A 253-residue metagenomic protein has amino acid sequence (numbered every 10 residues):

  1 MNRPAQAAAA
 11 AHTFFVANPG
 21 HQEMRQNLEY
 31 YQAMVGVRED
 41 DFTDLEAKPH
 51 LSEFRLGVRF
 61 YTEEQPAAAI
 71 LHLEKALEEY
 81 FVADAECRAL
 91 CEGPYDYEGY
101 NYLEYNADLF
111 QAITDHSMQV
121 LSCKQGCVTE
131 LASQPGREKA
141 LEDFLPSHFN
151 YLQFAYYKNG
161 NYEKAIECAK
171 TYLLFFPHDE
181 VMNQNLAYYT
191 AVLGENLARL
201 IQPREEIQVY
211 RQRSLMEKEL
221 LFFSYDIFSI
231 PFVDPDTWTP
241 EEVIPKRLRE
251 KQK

Functional and structural regions predicted by a protein language model:
M1, H12, E29, G57 (+4 more regions): Conserved small-residue packing positions in alpha-helical repeats and bundles
N2-A5, Y31-R55, Y95-Q134, Y189-L220 (+1 more regions): Alpha-helical linker/edge segments of TPR/alpha-solenoid repeat scaffolds and analogous pre-/post-domain helices
P4-A5, P66-A67, N161-Y162: TPR-repeat structural position
A9-T13, E53, F60, Q65 (+8 more regions): Alpha-helical solenoid repeat scaffolds, predominantly canonical TPR units
A17-Y30, Y80-A89, L174-Y188, L197-L200 (+1 more regions): Boundary/linker segments of alpha-helical solenoid repeat arrays
N18-P19, A47, E64, E74 (+4 more regions): Short coil turns that delineate tetratricopeptide repeat
R25, E46, H50-E53, F149 (+2 more regions): TPR repeat positional signature
